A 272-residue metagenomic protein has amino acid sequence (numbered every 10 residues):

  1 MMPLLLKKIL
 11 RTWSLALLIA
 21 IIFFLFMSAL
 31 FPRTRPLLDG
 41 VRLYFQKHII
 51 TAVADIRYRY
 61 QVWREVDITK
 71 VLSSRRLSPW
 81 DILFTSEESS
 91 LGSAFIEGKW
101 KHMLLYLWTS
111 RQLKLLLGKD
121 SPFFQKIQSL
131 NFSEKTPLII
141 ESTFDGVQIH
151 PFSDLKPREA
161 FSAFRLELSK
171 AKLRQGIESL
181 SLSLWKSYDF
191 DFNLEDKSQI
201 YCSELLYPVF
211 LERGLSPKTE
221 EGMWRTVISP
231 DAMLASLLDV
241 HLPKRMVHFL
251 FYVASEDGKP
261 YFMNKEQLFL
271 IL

Functional and structural regions predicted by a protein language model:
M1-F23: N-terminal Sec-pathway targeting helices
S14, F24-V53, K197-L272: Activation targets extended, charge/polar-rich intrinsically disordered C-terminal tails
Y58-D67: Short, structured beta-strand/loop micro-motifs enriched in basic residues and often containing a Trp
R76-L77: Short, well-ordered loop/turn sites that connect or cap secondary structure elements
I82-R165, Y188-K197: Glycine-rich catalytic cores of cysteine/serine-nucleophile enzymes that process amide/ester linkages in cell-envelope
R158-R225: Active-site nucleophile-His-acid catalytic modules used for acyl/amide transfer and hydrolysis across diverse enzymes
